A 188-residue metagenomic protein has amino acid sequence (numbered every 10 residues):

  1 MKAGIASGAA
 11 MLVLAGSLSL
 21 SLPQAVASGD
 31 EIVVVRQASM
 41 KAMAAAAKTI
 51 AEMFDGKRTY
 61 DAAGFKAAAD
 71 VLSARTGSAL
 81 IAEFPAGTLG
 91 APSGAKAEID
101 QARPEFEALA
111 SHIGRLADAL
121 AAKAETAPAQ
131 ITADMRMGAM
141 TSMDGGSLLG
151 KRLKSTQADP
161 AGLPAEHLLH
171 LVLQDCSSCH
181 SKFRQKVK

Functional and structural regions predicted by a protein language model:
M1-L12: Bacterial N-terminal signal peptides that target proteins for export
V13-S17: Compositionally biased, low-complexity segments
L18-P23: N-terminal signal peptide c-region/cleavage motif recognized by signal peptidases
V26-A62, D70, A74-K188: Sequence context surrounding c-type heme c attachment/ligation sites in exported
